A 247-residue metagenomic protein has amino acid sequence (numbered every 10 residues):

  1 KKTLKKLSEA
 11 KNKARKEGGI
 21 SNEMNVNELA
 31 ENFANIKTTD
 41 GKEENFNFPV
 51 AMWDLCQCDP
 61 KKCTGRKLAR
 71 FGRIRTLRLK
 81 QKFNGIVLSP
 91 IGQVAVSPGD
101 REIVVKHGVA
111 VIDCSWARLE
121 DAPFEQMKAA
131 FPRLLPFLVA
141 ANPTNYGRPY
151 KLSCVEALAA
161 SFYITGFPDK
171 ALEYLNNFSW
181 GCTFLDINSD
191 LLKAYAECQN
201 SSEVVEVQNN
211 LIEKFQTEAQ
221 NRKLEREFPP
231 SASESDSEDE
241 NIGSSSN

Functional and structural regions predicted by a protein language model:
K1-K106, W116-R118, V207-N247: N-terminal, charge-rich interaction modules
C56-C58, C63, C114, C154 (+2 more regions): Generic recognition of cysteine residues
T64, D100, A122-F124, E173-N176: Short coil/turn segments at secondary-structure boundaries
G85, I91, G99, V111 (+2 more regions): Replace "Mg2+/Mn2+-dependent" with "divalent metal-dependent
V96, V109, C114-D121, V139-N145 (+1 more regions): Internal catalytic-core helix/loop-beta-alpha segment that presents or stabilizes conserved functional determinants
E125-E218: C-terminal folded domains that constitute the principal catalytic or ligand-binding module of multi-domain proteins
